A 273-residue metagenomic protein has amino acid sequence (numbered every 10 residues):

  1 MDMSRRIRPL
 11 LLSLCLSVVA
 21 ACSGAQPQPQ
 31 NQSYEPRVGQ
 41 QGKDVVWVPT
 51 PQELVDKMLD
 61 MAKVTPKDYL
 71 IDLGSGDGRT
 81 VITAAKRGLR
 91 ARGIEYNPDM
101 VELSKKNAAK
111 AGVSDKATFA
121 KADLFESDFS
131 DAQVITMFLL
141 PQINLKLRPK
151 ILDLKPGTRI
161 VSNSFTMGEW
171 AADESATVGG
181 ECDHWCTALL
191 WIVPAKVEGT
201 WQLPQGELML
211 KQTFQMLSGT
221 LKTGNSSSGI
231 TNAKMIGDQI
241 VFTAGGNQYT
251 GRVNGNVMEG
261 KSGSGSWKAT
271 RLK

Functional and structural regions predicted by a protein language model:
I7, S23-D68: S-adenosyl-L-methionine
L11-A20: Bacterial N-terminal signal peptides
P66-G76: Conserved class I S-adenosyl-L-methionine
D77-L89: Conserved SAM-binding loop of SAM-dependent methyltransferases across substrates and taxa, primarily the Class I
R90-E95: Conserved SAM-binding motif I beta-strand of class I
P98-D131: S-adenosyl-L-methionine
N144-E198: C-terminal substrate-binding/active-site "lid" region of AdoMet-derived donor-dependent transferases
A195-T270: Central antiparallel beta-sheet cores of small beta-barrel/beta-sandwich binding domains
